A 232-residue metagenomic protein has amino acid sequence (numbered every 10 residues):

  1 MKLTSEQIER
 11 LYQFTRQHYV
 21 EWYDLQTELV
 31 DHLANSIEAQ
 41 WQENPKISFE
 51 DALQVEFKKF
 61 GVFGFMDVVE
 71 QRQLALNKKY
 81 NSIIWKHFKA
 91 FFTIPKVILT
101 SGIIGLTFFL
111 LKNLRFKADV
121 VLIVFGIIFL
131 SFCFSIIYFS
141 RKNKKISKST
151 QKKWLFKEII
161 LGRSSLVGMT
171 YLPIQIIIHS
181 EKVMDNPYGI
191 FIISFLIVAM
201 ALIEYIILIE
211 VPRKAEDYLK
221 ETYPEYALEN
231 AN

Functional and structural regions predicted by a protein language model:
M1-F63: N-terminal, intrinsically disordered, low-complexity segments that immediately precede the first transmembrane helix
Q7, F60, G64-D67, L219 (+1 more regions): C-terminal alpha-helix/helix-terminus motif
I47-L106: Cytosolic juxtamembrane regions of integral membrane proteins
W85-N232: Hydrophobic alpha-helical bundles in membrane proteins
